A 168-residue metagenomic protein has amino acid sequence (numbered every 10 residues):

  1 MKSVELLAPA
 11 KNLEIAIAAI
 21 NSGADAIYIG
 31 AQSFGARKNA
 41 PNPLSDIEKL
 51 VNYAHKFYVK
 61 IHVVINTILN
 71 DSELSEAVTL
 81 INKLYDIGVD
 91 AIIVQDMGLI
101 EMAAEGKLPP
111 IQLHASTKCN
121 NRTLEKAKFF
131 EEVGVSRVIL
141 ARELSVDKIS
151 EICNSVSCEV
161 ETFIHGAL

Functional and structural regions predicted by a protein language model:
K2-Y28: N-terminal basic/disordered segments at the start of proteins
A10-E14, S33, I65-L69, M97-L99 (+3 more regions): Active-site-proximal loop/turn and secondary-structure-junction residues that shape catalytic pockets, frequently
A19, D96, F130, I152 (+1 more regions): Conserved, mostly hydrophobic/aromatic
I27-I47, V64-E73: Glycine-rich, proline-tolerant flexible connector loops at the mouths of alpha/beta enzymes
P41-V64, M102-A115, I149-H165: Alpha-helix-loop-beta-strand connector modules within alpha/beta enzyme cores
Y53, V59-F129: N-terminal active-site wall of soluble small-molecule enzyme domains
P110, A115-E159: Internal, well-ordered domain-core segments that constitute the primary functional module of diverse proteins
